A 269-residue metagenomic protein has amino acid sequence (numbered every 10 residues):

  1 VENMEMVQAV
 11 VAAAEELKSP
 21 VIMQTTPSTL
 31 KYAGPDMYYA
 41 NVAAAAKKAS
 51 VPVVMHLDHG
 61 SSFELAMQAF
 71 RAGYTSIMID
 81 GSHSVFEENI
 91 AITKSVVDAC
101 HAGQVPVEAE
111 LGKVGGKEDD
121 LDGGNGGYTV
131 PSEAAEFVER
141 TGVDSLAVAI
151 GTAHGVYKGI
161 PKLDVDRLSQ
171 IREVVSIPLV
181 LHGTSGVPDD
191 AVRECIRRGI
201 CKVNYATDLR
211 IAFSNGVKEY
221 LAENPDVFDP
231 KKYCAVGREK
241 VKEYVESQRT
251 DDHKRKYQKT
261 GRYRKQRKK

Functional and structural regions predicted by a protein language model:
E2-S28, D36-S50, G60-V174, D189-Y205 (+3 more regions): Alpha/beta enzyme core
K18, S50, S176, K242 (+1 more regions): A general, composition-driven signal for non-globular sequence regions
A33: Metal-cofactor-binding active-site regions of metalloenzymes
K162, R167, V174-I177, P230-R238: Active-site-adjacent C-terminal substructures of enzyme catalytic domains
L181-G183: Thr-Gly-centered strand-to-loop micro-motif
P188-K269: C-terminal alpha-helical cap/extension of soluble enzyme domains
